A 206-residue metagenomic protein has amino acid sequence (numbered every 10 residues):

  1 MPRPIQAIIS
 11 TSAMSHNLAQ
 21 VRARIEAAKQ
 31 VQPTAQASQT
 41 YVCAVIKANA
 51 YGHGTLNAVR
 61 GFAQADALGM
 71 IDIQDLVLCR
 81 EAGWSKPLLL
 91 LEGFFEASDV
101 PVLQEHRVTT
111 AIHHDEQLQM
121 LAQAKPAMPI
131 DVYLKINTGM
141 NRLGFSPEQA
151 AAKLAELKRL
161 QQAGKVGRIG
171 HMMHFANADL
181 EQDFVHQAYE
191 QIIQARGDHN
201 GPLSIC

Functional and structural regions predicted by a protein language model:
P2-I9, H16, Q36-P202: Active-site-proximal beta-alpha core segment in soluble small-molecule metabolic enzymes
M14-N17, V21: Alpha-helical packing segments of well-folded alpha/beta enzyme cores
R22, E26-K29, Q161, N200: Secondary-structure transition/hinge residues
E26-T40: Intrinsically disordered, low-complexity terminal tails and inter-domain linkers enriched for S/T/G/P/D/E
